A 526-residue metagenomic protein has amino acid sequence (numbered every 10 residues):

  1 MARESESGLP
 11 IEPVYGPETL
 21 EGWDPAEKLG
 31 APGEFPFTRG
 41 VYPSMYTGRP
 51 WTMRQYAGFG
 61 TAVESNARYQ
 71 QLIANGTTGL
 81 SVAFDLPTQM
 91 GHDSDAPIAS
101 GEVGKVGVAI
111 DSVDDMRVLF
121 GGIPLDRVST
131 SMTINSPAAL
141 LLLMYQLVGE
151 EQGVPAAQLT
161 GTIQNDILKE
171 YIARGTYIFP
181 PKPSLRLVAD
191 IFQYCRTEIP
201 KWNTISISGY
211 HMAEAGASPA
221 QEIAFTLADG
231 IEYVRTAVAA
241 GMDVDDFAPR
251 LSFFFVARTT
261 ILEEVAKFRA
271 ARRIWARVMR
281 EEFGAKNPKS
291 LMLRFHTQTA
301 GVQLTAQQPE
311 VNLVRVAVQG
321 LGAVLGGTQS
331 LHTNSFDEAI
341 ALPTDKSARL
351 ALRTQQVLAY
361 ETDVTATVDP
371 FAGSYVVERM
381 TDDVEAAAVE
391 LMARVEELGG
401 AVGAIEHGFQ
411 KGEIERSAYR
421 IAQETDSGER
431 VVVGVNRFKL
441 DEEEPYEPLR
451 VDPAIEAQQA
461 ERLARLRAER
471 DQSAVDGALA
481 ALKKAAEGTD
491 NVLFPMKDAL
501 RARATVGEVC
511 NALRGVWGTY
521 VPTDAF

Functional and structural regions predicted by a protein language model:
M1-R258, E263-E264, E282, K289-H296 (+3 more regions): Catalytic alpha/beta active-site cores
R3-G22, A31-F37, L86, T344-D345 (+2 more regions): Flexible, glycine-rich loop/tail regions that form catalytic "lids" or insertion modules at the edges of active sites
R54-Y56, V82-D85, S131-N135, T162-Q164 (+13 more regions): Generic beta-strand/beta-sheet core signal
A74, T78, G121-L125, E150-P155 (+14 more regions): Generic secondary-structure signature for well-ordered alpha-helical cores
G101-K105, K169-F179, M212-A217, F255-T260 (+7 more regions): Short beta-alpha connecting loops at secondary-structure transitions that line or flank enzyme active sites
D111, S129, I134-P137, G149-E151 (+10 more regions): Phosphate/diphosphate-binding loops
L141, G230, F253-M279, F295-E310 (+7 more regions): Extended, hydrophobic alpha-helical segments in both membrane/secreted and soluble proteins
D243-F247, A285-T299, Q307-F336, P343-V368 (+4 more regions): Flexible glycine/proline-rich, aromatic-decorated loop/lid segments
